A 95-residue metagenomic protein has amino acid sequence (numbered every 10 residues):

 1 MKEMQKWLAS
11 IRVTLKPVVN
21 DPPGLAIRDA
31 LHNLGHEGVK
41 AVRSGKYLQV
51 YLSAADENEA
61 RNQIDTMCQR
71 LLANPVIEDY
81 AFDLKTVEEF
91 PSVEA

Functional and structural regions predicted by a protein language model:
M1-A95: Long, contiguous binding/interaction regions
